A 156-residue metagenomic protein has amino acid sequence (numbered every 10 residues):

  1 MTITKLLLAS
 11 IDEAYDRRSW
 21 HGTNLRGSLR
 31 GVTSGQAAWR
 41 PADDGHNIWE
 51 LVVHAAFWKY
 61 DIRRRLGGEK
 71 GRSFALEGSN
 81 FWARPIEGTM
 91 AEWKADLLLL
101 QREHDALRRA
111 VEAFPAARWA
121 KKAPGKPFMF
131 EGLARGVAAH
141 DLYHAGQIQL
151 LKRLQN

Functional and structural regions predicted by a protein language model:
M1-T4, L8-G22, R26-L29, S34-A83 (+1 more regions): Short, contiguous alpha-helical
A83-K121, G132-V137: Acidic/histidine-rich alpha-helical segments that form the ligand environment of transition-metal centers
